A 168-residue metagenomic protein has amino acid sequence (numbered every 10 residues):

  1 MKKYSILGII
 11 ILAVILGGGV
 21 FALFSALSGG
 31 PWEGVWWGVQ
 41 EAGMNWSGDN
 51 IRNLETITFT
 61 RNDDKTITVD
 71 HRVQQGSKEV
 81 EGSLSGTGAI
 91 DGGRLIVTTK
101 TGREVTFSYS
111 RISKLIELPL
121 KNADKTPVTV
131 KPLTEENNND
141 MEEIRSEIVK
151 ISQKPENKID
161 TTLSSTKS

Functional and structural regions predicted by a protein language model:
M1-L16: N-terminal Sec-pathway targeting helices
G18-P31: Membrane-interface motif at the C-terminal end of an N-terminal transmembrane signal
S28-N53: Tryptophan-anchored aromatic micro-motifs
W36-E41, V69-V73, R94-K100, L118-L120: Short beta-strand segments that buttress and anchor functional surface loops
S47-G92: N-terminal glycine/threonine-rich, aromatic-flanked beta-hairpin/loop signature
N50-R52, S77, K100-E104, K121-K125: Glycine-centered tight beta-turn/hairpin loop motif at sheet-sheet or coil-to-beta transitions
E81-R94, S113-L115, P119-S168: Edge beta-strand at a domain terminus
T98-S113: Acidic, glycine-rich flexible loop segments
